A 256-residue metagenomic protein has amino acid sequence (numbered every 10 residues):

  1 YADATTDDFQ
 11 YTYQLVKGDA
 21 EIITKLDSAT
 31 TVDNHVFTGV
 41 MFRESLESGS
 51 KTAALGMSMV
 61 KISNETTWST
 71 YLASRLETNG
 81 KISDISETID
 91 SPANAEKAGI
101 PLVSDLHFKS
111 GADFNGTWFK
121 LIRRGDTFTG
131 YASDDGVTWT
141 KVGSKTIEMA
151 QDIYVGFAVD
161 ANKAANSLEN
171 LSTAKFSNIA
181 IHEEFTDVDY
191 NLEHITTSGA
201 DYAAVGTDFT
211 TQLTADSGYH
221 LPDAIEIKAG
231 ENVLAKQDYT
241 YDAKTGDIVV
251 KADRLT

Functional and structural regions predicted by a protein language model:
Y1-F185: Extracellular glycan-recognition regions
L15, T146-E148, A180, Y202 (+3 more regions): Generic structural detector for well-ordered beta-strands
K17, L171-K175, D242-T256: Extracellular interaction modules
T186-Y190: A short, Gly/Thr-enriched small/hydrophobic beta-strand-prone motif that recurs across taxa
L192-A200: Small-residue (G/S/T/A) turn/hinge positions that recur once per unit in extracellular repeat modules
D201-T207: Short, solvent-exposed loop/linker segments at the N-terminal edge of repeated beta-sheet extracellular domains
D208-G246: Surface-exposed interfaces of beta-sheet-rich extracellular modules
